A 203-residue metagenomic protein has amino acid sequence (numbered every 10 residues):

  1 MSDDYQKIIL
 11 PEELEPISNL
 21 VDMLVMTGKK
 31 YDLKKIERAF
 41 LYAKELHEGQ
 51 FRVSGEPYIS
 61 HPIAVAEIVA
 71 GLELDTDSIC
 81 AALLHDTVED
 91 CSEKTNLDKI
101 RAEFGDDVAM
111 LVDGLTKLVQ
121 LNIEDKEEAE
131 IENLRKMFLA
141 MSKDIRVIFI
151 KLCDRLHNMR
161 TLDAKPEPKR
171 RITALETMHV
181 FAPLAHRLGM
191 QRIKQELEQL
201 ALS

Functional and structural regions predicted by a protein language model:
M1-S203: Active-site helical microenvironments for divalent-metal-assisted chemistry
